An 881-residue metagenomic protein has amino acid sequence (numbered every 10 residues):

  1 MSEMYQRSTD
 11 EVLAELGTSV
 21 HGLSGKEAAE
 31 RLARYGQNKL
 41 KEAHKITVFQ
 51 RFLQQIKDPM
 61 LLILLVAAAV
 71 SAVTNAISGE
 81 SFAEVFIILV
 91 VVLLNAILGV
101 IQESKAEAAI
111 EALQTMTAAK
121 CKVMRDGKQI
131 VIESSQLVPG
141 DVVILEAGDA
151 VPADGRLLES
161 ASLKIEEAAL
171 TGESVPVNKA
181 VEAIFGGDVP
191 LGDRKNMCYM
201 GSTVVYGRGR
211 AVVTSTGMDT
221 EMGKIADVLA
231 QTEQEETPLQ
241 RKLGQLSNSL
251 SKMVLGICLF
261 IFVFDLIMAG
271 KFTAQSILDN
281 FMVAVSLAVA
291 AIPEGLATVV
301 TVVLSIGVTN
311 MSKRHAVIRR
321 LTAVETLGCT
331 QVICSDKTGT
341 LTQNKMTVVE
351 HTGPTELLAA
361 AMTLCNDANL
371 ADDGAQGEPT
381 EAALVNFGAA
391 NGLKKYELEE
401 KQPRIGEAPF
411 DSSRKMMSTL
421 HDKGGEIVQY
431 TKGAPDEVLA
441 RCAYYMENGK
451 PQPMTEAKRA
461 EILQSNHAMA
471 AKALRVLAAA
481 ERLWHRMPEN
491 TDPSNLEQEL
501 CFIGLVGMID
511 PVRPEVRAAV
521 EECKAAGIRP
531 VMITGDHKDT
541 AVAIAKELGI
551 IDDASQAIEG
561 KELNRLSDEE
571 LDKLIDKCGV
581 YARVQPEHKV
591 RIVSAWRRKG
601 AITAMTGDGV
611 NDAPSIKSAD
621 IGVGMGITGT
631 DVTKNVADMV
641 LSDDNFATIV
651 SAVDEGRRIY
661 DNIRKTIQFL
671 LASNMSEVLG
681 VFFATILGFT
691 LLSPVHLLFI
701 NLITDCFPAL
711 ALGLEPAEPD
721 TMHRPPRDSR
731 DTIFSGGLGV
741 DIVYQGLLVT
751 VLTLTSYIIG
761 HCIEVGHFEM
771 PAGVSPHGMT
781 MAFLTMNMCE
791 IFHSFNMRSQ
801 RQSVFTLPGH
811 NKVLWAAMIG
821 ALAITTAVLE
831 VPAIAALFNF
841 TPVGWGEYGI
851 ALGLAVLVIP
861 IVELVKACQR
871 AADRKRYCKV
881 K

Functional and structural regions predicted by a protein language model:
M1-P726, I733-F734, L747, C762 (+3 more regions): Conserved cytosolic headpiece of P-type ATPases
I261, T750-I758: Transmembrane alpha-helix/helix-exit interface in multi-pass inner-membrane proteins
N386, V749, T753, M788-I791: ATP/pyrophosphate-binding catalytic subdomain of soluble kinases
S676-E677, D741-T753: Core segments of transmembrane alpha-helices that mediate helix-helix packing or line hydrophobic substrate/ligand
T704, G778-S794: Generic alpha-helical transmembrane segments
D728-L747, A772-M781: Membrane-water interface at loop-to-transmembrane-helix junctions
M797: A C-terminal functional module that forms or caps the active site or interfaces directly with catalytic machinery
